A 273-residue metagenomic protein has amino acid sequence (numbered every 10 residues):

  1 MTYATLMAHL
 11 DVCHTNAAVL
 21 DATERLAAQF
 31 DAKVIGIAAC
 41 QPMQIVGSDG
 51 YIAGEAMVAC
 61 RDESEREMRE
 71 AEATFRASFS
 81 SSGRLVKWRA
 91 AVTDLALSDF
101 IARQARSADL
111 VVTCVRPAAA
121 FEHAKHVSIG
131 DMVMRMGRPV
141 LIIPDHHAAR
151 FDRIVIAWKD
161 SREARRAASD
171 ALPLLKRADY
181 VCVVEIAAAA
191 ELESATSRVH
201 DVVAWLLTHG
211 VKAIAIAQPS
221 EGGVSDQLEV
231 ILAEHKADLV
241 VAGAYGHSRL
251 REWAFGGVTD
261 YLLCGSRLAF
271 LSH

Functional and structural regions predicted by a protein language model:
M1-A56, R135-R138, A149-Q218: Small/aliphatic-rich secondary-structure junction motif
L20-Q29, F100-H147, L232-H273: Gly/Ser-rich helix-loop-strand patches that form or flank binding pockets for ribonucleotide-derived cofactors
Q44, A96-S98, A120, R150 (+3 more regions): Generic structural signal for helix capping and beta-alpha/helix-loop junctions
G47, D99, H123-A124, A167 (+3 more regions): Short, well-ordered secondary-structure micro-motifs
A56-E70: A short acidic, glycine-rich active-site loop that binds or catalyzes chemistry on phosphate/adenosine moieties
R61, V92-L95, P117-A119, A187-L192: Short histidine/acidic/glycine/proline-rich micro-motifs that form metal- and phosphate-coordinating active-site loops
R66, A71, R89-T93: Active-site beta->alpha loop and helix N-cap motifs at the rims of alpha/beta catalytic domains
A77-V111, T208-V240, G246-R251, Y261: Structural beta-alpha unit
